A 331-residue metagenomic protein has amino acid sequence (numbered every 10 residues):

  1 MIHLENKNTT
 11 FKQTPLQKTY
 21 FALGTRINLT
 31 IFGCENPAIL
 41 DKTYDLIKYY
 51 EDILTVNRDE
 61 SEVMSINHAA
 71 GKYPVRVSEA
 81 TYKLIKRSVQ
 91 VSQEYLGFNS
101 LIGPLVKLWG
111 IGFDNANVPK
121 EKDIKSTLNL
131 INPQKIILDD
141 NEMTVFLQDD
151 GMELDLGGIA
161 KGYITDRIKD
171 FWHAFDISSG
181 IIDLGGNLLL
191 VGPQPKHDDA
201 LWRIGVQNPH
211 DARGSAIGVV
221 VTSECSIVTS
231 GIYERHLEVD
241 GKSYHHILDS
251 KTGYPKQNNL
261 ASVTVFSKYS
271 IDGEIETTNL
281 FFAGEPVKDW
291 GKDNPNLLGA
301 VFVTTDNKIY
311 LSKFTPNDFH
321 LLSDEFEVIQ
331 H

Functional and structural regions predicted by a protein language model:
M1-H331: Mature catalytic core of soluble alpha/beta enzymes
